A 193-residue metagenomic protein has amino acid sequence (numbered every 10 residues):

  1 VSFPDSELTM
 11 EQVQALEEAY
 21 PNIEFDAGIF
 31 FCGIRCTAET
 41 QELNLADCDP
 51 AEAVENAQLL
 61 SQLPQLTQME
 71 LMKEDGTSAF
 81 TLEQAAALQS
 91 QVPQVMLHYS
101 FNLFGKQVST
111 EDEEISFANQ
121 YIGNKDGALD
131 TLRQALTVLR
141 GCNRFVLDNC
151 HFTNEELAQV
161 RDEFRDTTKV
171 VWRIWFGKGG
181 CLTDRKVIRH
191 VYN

Functional and structural regions predicted by a protein language model:
V1-N193: N-terminal capping/linker segments that flank leucine-rich repeat
